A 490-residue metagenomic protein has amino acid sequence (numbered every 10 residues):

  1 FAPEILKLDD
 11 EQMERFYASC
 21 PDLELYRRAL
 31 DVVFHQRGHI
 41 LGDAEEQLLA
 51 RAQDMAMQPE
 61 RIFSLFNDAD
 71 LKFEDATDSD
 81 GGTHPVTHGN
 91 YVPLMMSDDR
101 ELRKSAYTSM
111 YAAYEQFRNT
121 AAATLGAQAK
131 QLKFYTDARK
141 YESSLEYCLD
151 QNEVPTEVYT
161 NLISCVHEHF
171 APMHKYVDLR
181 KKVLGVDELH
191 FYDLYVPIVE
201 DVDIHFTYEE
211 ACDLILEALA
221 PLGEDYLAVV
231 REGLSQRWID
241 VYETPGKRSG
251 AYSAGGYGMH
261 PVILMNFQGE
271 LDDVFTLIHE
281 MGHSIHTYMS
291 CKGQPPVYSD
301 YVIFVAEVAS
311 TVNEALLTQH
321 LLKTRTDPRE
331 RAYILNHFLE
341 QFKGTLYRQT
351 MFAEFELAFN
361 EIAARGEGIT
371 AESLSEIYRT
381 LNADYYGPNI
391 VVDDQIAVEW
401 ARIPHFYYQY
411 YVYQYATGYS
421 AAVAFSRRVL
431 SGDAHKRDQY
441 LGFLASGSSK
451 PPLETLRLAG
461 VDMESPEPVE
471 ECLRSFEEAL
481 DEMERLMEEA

Functional and structural regions predicted by a protein language model:
F1-D201, T380, L486-E489: A well-structured
E4-L8, R28-R37, K182-Y192, L277 (+5 more regions): C-terminal, non-catalytic "cap/extension" segments appended to globular domains
K140, Q268-S290, S310, A315 (+2 more regions): Active-site recognition of the HExxH zinc-binding catalytic motif
L179-R231, S235-W238, H286, R329 (+4 more regions): Long, K/E/R/D-enriched contiguous segments that form extended
D201-F206, I239-M259: Catalytic zinc-binding patch centered on the HExxH motif and its immediate surroundings that defines zinc-dependent
D203-Y208, G256-I278: Short pre-active-site segment immediately N-terminal to the catalytic Zn-binding motif
E217, P221-A228, A254, H283 (+2 more regions): Conserved helix-loop functional segments at active or binding sites
Y301-R329, F338-G344, G418: Post-HExxH zinc-binding segment in Zn-dependent metallohydrolases
